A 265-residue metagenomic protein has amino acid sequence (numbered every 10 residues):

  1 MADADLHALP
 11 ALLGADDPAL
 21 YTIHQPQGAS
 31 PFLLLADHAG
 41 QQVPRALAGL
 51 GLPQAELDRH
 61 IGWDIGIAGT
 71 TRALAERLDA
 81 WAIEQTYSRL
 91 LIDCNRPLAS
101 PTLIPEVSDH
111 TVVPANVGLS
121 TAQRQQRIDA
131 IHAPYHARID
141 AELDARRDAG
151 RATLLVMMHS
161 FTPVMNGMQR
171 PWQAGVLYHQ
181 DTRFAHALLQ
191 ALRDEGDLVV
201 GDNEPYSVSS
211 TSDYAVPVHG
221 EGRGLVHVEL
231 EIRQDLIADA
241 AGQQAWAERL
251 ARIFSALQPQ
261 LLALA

Functional and structural regions predicted by a protein language model:
A2-L155, S160-A265: N-terminal catalytic or cofactor-binding beta/alpha core of small enzyme domains
